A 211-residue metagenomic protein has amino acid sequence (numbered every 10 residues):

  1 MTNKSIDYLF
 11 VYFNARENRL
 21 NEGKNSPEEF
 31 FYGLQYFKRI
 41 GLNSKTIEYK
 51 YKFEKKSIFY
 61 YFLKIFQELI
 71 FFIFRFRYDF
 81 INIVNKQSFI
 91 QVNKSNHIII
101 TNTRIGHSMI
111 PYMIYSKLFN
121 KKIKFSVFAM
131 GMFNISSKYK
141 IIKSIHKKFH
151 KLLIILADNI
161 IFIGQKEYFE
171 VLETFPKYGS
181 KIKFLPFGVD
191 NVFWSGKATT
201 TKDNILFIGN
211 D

Functional and structural regions predicted by a protein language model:
M1-F53, N93-N96: N-terminal subdomain of nucleotide-sugar transferases
Y51-N82, I100: A short, charged, and often flexible helix/loop element on the N-terminal side of the glycosyltransferase catalytic
K86-N93, L118, K140-I160: Membrane-proximal helix-turn-helix segments that form the acceptor-binding/catalytic region of lipid-linked
I98-I99, L156-Q165, L206-G209: A short beta-strand/loop micro-motif in the catalytic core of glycosyltransferases that engages the nucleotide-sugar
T101-I105: Short His-centered aromatic/hydrophobic patch
I123-I142: A short, histidine- and acid-enriched strand-loop-helix "catalytic/donor-clamping" loop that lines the nucleotide-sugar
A157-S180, N191: A short, active-site helix/loop in glycosyltransferases that binds the activated sugar's phosphate group
F169-E173, K183-N204: Acidic anion/phosphate-binding donor-loop and adjacent secondary structure in glycosyltransferase catalytic cores
